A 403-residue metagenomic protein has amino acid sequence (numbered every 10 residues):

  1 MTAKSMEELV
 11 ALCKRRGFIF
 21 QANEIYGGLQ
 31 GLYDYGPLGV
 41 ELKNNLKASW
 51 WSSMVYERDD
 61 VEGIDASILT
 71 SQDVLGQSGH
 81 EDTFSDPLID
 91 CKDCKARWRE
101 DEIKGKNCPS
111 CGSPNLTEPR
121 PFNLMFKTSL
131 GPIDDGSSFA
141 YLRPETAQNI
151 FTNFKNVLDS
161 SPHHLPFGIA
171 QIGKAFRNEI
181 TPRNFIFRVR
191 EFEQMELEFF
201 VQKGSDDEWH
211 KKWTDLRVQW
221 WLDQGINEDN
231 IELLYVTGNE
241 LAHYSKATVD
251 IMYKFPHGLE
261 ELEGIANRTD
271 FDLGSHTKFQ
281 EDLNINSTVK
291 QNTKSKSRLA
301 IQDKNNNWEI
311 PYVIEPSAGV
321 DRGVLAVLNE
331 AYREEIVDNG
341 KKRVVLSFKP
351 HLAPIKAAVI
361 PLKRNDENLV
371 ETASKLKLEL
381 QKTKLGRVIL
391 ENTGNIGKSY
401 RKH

Functional and structural regions predicted by a protein language model:
M1-H403: NTP/phosphate- and nucleic-acid-binding module
